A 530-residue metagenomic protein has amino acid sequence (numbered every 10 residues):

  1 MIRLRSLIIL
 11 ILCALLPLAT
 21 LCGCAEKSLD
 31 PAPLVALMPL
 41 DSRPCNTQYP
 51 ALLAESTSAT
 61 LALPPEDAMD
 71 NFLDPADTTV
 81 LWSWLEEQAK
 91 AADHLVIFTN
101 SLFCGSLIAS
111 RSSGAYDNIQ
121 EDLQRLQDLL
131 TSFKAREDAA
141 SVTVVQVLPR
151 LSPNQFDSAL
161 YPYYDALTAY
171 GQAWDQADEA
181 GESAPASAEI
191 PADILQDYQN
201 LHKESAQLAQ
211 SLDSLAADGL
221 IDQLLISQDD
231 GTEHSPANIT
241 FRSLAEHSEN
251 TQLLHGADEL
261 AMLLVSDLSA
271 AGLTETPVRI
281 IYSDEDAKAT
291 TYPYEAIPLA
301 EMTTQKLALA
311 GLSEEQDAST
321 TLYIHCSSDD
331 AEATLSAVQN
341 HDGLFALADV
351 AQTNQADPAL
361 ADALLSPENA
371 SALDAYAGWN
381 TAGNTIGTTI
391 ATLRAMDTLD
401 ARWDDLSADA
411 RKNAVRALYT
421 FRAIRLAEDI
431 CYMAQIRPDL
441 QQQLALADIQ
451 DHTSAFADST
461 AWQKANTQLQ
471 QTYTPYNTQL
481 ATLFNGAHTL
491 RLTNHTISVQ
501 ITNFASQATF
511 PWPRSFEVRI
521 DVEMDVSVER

Functional and structural regions predicted by a protein language model:
M1-R3: N-terminal hydrophobic targeting signals that begin at the initiator methionine
R5-L15: Sec-dependent N-terminal signal peptides
T20-G23: C-terminal motif of bacterial Sec signal peptides marking the signal peptidase cleavage site
S28-R530: An N-terminal assembly and electron-transfer interface module characteristic of large anaerobic redox and radical
